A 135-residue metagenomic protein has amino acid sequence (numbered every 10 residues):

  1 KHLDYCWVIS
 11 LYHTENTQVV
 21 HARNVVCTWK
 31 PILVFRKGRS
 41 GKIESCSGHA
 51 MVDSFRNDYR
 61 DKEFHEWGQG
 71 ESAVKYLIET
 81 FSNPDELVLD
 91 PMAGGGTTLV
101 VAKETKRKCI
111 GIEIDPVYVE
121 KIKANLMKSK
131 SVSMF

Functional and structural regions predicted by a protein language model:
K1-I112, V117-V119: Core catalytic lobe of class I
I122: Conserved SAM-binding loop
M127-F135: Class I S-adenosyl-L-methionine-dependent methyltransferase module
